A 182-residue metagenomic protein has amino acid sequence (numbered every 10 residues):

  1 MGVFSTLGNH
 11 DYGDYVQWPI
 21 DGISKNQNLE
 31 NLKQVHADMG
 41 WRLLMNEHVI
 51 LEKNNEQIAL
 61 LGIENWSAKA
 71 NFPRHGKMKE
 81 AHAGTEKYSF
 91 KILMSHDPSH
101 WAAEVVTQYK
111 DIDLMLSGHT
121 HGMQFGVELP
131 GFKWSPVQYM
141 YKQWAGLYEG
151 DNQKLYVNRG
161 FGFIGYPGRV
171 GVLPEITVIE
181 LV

Functional and structural regions predicted by a protein language model:
M1-V182: Soluble catalytic domains of enzymes that build or remodel membrane lipids, polysaccharides, and related
